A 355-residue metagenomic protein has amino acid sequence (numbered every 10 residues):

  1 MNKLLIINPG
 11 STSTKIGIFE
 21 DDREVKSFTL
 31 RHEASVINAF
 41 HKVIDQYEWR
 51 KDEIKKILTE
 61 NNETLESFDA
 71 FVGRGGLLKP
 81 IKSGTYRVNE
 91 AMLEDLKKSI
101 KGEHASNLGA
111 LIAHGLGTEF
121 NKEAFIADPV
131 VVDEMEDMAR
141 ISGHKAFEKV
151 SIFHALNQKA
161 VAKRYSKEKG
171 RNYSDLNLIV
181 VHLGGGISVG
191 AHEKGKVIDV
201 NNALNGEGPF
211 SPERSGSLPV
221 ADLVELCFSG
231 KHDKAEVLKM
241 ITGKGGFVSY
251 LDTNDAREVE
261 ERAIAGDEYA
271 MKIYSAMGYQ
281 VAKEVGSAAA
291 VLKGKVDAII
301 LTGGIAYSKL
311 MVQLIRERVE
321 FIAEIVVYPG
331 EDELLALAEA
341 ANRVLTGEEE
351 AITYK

Functional and structural regions predicted by a protein language model:
L4-D45: Short glycine-rich, Thr/Ser-proximal phosphate-binding strand/loop in the N-terminal lobe of ATP-dependent enzymes
L30-F68, V72: Conserved active-site "lid/cap" helical segment
L58-A105, E123, V131-G143: Short beta-strand-loop/turn "lid" adjacent to the catalytic site in phosphate-handling enzymes
L108-G115, I126, I141-N177, G185-G186 (+3 more regions): Glycine-rich phosphate-binding loop plus the immediately following alpha-helix
K239-K293: Adenine-nucleotide phosphate-binding core of ATP-dependent small-molecule kinases
V296-I315: Glycine-rich phosphate-binding loops at beta-strand->alpha-helix junctions
K309, Q313-E339: Conserved phosphate-binding/catalytic loops in two-lobed NTP-binding clefts
P329-K355: Structural signal for terminal/edge beta-strands and the immediately following C-terminal loop/tail that closes
